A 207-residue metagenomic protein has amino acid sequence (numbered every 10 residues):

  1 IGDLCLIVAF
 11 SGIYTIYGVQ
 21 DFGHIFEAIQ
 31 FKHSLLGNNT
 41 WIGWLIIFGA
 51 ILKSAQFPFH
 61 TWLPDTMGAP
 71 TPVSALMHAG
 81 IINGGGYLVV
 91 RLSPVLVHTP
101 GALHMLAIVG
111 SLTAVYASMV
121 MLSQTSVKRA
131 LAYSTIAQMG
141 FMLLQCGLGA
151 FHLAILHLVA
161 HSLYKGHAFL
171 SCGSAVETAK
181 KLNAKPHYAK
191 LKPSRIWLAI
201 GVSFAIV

Functional and structural regions predicted by a protein language model:
I1-V207: ...captures the hydrophobic TM-helix bundle architecture rather than a specific catalytic motif, and can also fire on
